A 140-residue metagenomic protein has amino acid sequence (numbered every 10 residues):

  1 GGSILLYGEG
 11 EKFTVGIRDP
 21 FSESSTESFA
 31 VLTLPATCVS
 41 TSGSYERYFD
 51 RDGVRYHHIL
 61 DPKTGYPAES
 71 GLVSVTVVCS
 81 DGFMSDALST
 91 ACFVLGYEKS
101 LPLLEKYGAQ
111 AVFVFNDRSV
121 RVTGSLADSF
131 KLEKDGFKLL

Functional and structural regions predicted by a protein language model:
G1-L140: Mature catalytic core of soluble alpha/beta enzymes
